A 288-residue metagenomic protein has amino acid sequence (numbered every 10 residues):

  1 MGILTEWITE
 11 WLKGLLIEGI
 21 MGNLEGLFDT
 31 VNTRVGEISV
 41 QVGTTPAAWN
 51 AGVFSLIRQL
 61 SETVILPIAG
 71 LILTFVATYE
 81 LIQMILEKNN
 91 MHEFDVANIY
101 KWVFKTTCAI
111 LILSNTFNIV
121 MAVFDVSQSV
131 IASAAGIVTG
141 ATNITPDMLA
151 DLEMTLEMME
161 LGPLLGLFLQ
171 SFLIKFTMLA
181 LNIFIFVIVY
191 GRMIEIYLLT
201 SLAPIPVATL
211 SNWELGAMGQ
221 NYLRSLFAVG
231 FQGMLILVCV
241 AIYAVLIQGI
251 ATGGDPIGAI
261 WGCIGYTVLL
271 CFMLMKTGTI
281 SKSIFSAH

Functional and structural regions predicted by a protein language model:
M1-I72, K88-A97, T107-T177, G216-N221 (+2 more regions): Gly/Ser-rich, low-complexity
L66-Y79, I196: Hydrophobic alpha-helical transmembrane segments
T74-L81, S171-L173, T200-P204: Transmembrane alpha-helical segments of multi-pass small-molecule transport proteins
F75, V120, S127, F184-V187 (+3 more regions): Membrane-embedded alpha-helices of multi-pass transport/permease systems
L81-F94, N182-F186, E214-L215: Membrane-water interface regions at transmembrane-helix termini and the short interhelical loops of multi-pass membrane
W102-K105: Elongated alpha-helical scaffolds
I174, M178-L210, R224-L246: Alpha-helical transmembrane segments of helical membrane proteins, especially in multi-pass transport, channel
